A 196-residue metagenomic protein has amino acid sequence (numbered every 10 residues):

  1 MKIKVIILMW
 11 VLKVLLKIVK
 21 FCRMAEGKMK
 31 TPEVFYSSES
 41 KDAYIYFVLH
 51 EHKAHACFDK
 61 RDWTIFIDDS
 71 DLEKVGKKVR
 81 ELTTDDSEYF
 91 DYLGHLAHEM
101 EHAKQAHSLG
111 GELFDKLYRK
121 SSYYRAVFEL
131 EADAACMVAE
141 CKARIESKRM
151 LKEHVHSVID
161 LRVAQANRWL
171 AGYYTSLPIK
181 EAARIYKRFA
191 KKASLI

Functional and structural regions predicted by a protein language model:
M1-I6, C136, A143-I145: Compositionally biased, charge-rich terminal segments
M1-R23: Short hydrophobic helices that act as membrane-entry/anchoring signals
M24-E81, Y89: Catalytic zinc-binding patch centered on the HExxH motif and its immediate surroundings that defines zinc-dependent
S40-K41, D71-K74, E101, G110 (+1 more regions): Short, solvent-exposed loop/turn segments at secondary-structure junctions
I67, D91-L93, V158-V163: Preference for well-ordered, secondary-structure-rich cores of eukaryotic proteins
F90, A106-A134: Post-HEXXH active-site segment of zinc metalloproteases
G94-H107: Active-site recognition of the HExxH zinc-binding catalytic motif
R125, V138-I196: Long, well-structured alpha-helical subdomains associated with metal-dependent extracellular/ecto-lumenal hydrolases
